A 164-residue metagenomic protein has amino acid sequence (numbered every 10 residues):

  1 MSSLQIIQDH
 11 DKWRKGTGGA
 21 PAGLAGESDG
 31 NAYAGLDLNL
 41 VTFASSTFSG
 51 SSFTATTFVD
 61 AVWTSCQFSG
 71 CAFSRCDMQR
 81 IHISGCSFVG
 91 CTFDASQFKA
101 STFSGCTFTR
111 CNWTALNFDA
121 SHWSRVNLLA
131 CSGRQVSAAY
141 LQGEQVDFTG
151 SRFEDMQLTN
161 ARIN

Functional and structural regions predicted by a protein language model:
S3-Q5, D9, G16-N164: Tandem repeat scaffolds
